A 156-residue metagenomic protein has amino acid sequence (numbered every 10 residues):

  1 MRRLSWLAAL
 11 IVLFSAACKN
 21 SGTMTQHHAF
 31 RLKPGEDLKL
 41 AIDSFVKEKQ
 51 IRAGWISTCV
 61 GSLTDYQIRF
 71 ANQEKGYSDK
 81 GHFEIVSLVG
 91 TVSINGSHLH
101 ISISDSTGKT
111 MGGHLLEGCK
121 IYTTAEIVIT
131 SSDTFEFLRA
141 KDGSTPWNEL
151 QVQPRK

Functional and structural regions predicted by a protein language model:
M1-L4: Positively charged n-region of N-terminal signal peptides that target proteins for export
W6-A8, L99: Hydrophobic alpha-helical context, especially transmembrane and signal-peptide helices
A8-M24: Bacterial Sec-dependent signal peptides at the C-terminal "C-region" and cleavage site
K19-A53, S57-H98, D105-K156: N-terminal intrinsically disordered, cationic/polar leader segments that include organellar targeting peptides
